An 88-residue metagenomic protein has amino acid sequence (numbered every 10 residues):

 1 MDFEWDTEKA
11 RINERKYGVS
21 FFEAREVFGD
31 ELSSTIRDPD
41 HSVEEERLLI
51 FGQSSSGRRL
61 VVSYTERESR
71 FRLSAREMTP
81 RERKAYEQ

Functional and structural regions predicted by a protein language model:
M1-Q88: Ribonuclease/tRNase effector modules and their secretory precursors
